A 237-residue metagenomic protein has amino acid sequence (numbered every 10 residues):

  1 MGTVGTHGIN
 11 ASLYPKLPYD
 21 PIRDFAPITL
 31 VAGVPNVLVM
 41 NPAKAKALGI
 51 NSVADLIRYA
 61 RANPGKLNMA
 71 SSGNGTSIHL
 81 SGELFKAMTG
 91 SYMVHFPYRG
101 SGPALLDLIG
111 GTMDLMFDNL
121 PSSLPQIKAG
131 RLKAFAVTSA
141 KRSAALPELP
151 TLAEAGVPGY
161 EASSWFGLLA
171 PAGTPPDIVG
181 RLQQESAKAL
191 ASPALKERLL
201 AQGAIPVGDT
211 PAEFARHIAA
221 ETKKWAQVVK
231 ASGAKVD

Functional and structural regions predicted by a protein language model:
M1-T3, N68-A70, D114-D118, A134-A136 (+1 more regions): Paired acidic/hydrophobic, glycine-rich loop segments that form the ligand-binding mouth/hinge of periplasmic-binding
M1-T6, N10, S101, D118-S123 (+3 more regions): Beta->alpha turn/N-cap motifs
T3, P97, T112, N119 (+7 more regions): Conserved functional loop/turn residues at catalytic and ligand-binding sites
S12-P103, W165-R198: Hinge/capping helix and adjacent helix->loop/strand transition within the periplasmic-binding protein
P15-Y19, K86-M88, T112-D114, A134-F135 (+2 more regions): Short, hinge-like loop/turn segments at secondary-structure boundaries
G33, S52, S123-A191, K223: C-terminal lobe and pocket-closing loops of periplasmic/extracytoplasmic Venus-flytrap solute-binding proteins
A60, L84, M88, G102-T112 (+3 more regions): Short helices/loops that flank or line small-molecule/ion binding pockets
M88-S91, K128, T151-E154, P176-D237: An extracytoplasmic/periplasmic, membrane-proximal ligand-sensing/linker region
